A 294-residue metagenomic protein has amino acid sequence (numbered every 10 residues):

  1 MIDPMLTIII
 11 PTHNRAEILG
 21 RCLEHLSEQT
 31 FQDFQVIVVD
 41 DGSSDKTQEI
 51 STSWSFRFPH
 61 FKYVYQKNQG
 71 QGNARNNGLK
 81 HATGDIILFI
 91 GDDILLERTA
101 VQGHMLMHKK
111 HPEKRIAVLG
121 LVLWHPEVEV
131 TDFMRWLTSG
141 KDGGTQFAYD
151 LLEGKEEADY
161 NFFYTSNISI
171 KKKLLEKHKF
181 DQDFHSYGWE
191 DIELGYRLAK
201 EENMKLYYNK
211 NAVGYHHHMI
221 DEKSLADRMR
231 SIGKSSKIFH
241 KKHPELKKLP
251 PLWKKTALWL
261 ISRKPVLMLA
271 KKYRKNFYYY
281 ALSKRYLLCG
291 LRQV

Functional and structural regions predicted by a protein language model:
M1-S27: N-proximal low-complexity "stem/linker" segments adjacent to membrane-targeting elements
H25, D40-E49, G91-L95: A conserved acidic beta->alpha catalytic loop
Q66-A82: Glycine-rich, basic loop-to-helix element that forms the pyrophosphate-binding segment of sugar-nucleotide handling
I87: Short aromatic/hydrophobic "clamp" motif used to bind/position activated sugar donors
T99-M134: Conserved donor NDP-sugar-binding/catalytic core segment of glycosyltransferases
T138-Y160: Short, flexible, basic/aromatic active-site loop/helix in glycosyltransferases
Y187-L194: Acidic donor-binding loop at a coil-to-helix junction in glycosyltransferase catalytic cores that engages
R230-K234, K248-V294: Non-catalytic, C-terminal membrane-associated alpha-helical segments of glycosyltransferases
